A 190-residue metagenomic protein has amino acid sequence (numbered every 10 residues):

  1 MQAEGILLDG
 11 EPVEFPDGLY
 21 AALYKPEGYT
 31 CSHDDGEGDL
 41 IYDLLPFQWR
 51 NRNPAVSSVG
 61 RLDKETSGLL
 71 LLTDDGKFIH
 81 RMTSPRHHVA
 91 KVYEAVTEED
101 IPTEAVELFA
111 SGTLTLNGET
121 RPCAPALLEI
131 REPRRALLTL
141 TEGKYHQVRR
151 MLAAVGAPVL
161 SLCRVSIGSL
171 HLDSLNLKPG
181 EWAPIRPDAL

Functional and structural regions predicted by a protein language model:
M1-L190: Basic, flexible Lys/Arg- and Gly-enriched helix-loop patches that mediate nucleic-acid binding at interfaces with rRNA
